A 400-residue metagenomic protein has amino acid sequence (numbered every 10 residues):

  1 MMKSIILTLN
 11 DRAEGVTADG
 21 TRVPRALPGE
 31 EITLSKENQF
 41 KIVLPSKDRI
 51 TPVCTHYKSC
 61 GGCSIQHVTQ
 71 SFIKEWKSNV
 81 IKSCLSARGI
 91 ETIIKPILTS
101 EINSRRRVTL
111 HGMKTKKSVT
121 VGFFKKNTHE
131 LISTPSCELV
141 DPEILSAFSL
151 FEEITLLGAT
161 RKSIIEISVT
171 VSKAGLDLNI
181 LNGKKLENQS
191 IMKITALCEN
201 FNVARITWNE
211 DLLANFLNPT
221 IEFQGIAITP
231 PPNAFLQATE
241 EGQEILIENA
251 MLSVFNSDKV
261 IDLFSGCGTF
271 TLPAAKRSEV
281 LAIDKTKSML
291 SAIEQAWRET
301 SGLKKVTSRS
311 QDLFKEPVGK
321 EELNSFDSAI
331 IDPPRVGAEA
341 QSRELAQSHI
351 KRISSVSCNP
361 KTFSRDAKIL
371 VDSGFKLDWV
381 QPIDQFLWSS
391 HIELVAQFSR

Functional and structural regions predicted by a protein language model:
M1-H56: Terminal RNA-binding accessory module
M2-A13, G183-R400: Rossmann-like S-adenosyl-L-methionine
L44-T51, K58-I164: Extended interfacial segments that mediate partner engagement and assembly in macromolecular machines
K95-E101, E166-I167, D211-L212, Q381-Q385: Short, solvent-exposed loop/turn elements at beta->coil junctions and helix N-caps that rim active or binding pockets
K162-V171, I206-N209: A short glycine-rich, hydrophobically flanked beta-strand micro-motif that places a catalytic Asp/Glu for divalent metal
V169-G183: Carbohydrate-binding surface patches
